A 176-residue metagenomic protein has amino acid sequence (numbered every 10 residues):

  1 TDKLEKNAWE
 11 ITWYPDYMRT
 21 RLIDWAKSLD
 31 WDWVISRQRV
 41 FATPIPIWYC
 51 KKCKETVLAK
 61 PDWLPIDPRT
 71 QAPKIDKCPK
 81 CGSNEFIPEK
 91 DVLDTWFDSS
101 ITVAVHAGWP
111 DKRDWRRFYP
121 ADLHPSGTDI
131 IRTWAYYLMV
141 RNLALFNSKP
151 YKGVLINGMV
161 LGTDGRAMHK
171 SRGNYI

Functional and structural regions predicted by a protein language model:
T1-I176: Structured secondary-structure scaffolds
